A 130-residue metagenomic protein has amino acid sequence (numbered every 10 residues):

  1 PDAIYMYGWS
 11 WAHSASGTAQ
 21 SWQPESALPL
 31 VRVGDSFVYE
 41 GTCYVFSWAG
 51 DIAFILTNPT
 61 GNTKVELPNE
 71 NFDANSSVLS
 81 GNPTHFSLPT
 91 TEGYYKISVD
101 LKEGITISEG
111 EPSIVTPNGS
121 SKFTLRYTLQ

Functional and structural regions predicted by a protein language model:
P1-A49, N58-S80, L129-Q130: Aromatic-rich carbohydrate-binding modules that target alpha-glucans
V31, T84-L88, V115: Tandem-repeat/low-complexity and Cys-motif detector
G50-I52, Y95: Exposed beta-strand face motif in extracellular beta-rich ectodomains
F54-L56: Helix-coil boundary and N-terminal low-complexity module in membrane systems
G61-G110: Structured interaction patches on ligand/partner-binding surfaces of diverse proteins
I114-V115, K122: Non-cytosolic coordination micro-motifs
S120-L129: Short, low-complexity, Pro/Ser/Thr/Gly-rich segments in the mature regions of secreted, periplasmic
